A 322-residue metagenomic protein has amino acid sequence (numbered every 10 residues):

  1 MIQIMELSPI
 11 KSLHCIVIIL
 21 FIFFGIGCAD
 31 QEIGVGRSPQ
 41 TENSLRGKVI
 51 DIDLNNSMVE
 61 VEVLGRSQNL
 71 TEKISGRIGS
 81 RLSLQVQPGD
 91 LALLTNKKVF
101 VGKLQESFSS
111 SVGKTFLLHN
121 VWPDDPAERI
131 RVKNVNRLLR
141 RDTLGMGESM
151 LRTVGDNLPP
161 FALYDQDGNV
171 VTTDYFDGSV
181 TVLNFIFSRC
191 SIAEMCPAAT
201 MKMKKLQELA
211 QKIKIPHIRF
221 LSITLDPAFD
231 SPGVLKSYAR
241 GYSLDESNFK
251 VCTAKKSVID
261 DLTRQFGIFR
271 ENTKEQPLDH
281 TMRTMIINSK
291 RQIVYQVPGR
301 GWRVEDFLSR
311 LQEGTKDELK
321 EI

Functional and structural regions predicted by a protein language model:
A29-Q31: Bacterial signal peptide processing site
P39-G65: Structural detector for short beta-strands of small beta-barrel domains
N56-L82: OB-fold (S1/OB) nucleic-acid-binding surfaces
P88-V101: Short nucleic-acid-contacting surface segments enriched for D/E, G, S/T with interspersed K/R
N96, V121-T173, M201: N-terminal "domain-start" segment that seeds a small globular fold
V171-K202: Short active-site neighborhood of thiol/selenol oxidoreductases, capturing the structured segment around
A198-L262: Structural microenvironment flanking redox-active thiols in thiol-disulfide oxidoreductases
F269, T273-I322: Thiol-/selenol-based redox modules, centered on thioredoxin-like and closely related oxidoreductase domains
